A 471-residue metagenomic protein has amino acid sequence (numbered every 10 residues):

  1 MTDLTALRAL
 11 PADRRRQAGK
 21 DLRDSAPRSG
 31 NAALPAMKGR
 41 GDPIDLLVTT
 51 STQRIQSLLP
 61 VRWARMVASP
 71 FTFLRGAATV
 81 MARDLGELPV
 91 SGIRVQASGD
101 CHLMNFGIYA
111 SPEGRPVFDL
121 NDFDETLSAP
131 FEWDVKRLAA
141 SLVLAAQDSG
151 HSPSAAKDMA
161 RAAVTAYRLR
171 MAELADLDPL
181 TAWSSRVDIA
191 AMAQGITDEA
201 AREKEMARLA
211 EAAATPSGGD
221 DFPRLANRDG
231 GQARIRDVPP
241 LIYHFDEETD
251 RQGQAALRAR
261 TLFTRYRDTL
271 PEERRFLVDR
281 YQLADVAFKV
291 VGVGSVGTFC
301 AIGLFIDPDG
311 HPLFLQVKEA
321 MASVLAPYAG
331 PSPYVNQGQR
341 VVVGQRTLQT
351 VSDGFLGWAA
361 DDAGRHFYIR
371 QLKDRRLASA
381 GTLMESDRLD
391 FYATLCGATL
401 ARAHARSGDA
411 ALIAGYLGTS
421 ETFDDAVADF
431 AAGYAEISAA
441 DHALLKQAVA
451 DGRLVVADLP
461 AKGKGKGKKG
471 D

Functional and structural regions predicted by a protein language model:
T2-R8: Intrinsically disordered, low-complexity regulatory segments in tyrosine-phosphorylation signaling proteins
R8-S98, L103-A214, L262-D458, K469-D471: Conserved ATP-binding subdomain of kinase catalytic cores across diverse folds
V187-T261: Long, low-complexity segments enriched in small/aliphatic residues
